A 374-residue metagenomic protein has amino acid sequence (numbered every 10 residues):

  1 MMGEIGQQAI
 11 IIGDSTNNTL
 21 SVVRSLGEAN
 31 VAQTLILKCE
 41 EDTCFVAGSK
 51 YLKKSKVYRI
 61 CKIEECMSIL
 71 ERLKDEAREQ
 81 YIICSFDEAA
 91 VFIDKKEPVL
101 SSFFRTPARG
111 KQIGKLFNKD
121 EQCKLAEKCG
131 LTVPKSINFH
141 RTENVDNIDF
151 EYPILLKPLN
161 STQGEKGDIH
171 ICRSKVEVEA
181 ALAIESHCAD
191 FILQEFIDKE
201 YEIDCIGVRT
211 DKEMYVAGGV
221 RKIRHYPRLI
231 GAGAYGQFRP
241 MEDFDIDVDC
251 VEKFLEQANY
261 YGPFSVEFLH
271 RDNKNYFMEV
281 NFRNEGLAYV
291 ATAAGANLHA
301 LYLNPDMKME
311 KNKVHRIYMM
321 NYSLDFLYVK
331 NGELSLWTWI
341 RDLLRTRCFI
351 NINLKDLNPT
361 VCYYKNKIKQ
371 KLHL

Functional and structural regions predicted by a protein language model:
M1-A108: ATP-binding N-terminal substructure of ATP-dependent carboxylate-amine bond-forming enzymes
K54-K62, S136-R141, H170-S174: Short acidic-hydrophobic, aromatic-tinged amphipathic segments that line or gate anion-handling sites
F103, G110-L131: Glycine-/Pro-rich loop/turn segments that contact NAD(P) or position catalytic residues in Rossmann-like domains
A126, D149-G167, A189-E200, A217 (+1 more regions): ATP-grasp fold ATP-binding core
K135-S136, P153-A181, E202-D204, H225-R239: Glycine-rich phosphate-binding loop of ATP-grasp-fold ATP-dependent ligases
V176, E195-N259, N281-D306: ATP-dependent carboxylate/phosphate-activation module, predominantly the ATP-grasp catalytic core and closely related
Y261-D272: A short glycine-rich, hydrophobically flanked beta-strand micro-motif that places a catalytic Asp/Glu for divalent metal
N304-L374: Peripheral (often C-terminal) accessory segments that flank ATP-dependent C-N-forming ligase machineries
